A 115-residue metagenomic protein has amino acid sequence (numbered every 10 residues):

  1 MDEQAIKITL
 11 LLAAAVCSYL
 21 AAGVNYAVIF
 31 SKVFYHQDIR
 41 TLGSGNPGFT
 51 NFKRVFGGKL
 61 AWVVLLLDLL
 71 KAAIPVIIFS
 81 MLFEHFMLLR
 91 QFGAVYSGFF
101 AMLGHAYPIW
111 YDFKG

Functional and structural regions predicted by a protein language model:
M1-T9: Short, strongly hydrophobic alpha-helical membrane anchors
T9-Y35: N-terminal signal-anchor transmembrane alpha helix
L10, A14-A15, L60-V63, K71-W110: Nucleotide and nucleotide-moiety/phosphate-recognizing core
Y19-L20, L65, D112: Short conserved micro-motifs on helix faces and helix-strand junctions that flank and scaffold key functional residues
V24, G45-N46, A72-A73: A generic alpha-helix surface/boundary motif
A27-F30, L103-G115: C-terminal ends of transmembrane helices
V28-A61, G115: Cytosolic, membrane-interface loops and tails of multi-pass inner-membrane proteins
